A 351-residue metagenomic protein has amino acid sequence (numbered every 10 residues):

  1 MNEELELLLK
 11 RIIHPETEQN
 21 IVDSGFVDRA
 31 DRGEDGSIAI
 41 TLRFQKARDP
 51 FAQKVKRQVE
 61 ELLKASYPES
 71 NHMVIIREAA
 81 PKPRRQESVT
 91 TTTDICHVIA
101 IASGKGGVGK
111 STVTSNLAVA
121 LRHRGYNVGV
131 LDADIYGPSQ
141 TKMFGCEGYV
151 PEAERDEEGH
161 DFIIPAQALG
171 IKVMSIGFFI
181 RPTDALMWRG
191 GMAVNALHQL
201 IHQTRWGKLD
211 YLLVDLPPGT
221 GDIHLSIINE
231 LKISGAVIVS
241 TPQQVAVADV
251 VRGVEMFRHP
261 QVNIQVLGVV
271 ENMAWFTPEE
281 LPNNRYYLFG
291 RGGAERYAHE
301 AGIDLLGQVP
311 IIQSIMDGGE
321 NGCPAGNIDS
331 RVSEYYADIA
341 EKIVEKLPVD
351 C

Functional and structural regions predicted by a protein language model:
M1-D28: N-proximal, solvent-exposed amphipathic alpha-helical segments enriched in charged/polar residues
L9, V27, L63, I95 (+11 more regions): Residue-level signature of catalytic and energy-coupling elements of molecular machines, predominantly ATP/GTP-dependent
D23-F26, D31-E34, I38-A102: Extreme N-terminal, non-catalytic leader segments that precede Walker-type/kinase nucleotide-binding cores
R57, W206, D210-Y211, P217-Q308 (+1 more regions): Conserved catalytic-core segment of NTP-binding enzymes
H97-I135: Walker A/P-loop phosphate-binding motif and the immediately C-terminal alpha-helix
L121-T183: Phosphate-binding loop that captures ATP/GTP phosphates
P151-E154, I176-G191, H198-S226: Switch II (G3) loop of P-loop NTPases
G319-V332: C-terminal boundary of histidine-terminating zinc-finger modules
